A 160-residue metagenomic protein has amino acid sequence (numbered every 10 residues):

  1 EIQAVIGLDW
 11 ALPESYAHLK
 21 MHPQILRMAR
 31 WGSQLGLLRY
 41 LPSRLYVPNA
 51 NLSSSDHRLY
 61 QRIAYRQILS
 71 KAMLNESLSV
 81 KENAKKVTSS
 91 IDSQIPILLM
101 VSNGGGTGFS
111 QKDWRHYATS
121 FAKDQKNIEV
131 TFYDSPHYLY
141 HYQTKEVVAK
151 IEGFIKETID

Functional and structural regions predicted by a protein language model:
E1-Q3: Primarily recognizes the serine-hydrolase "nucleophile elbow" in alpha/beta-hydrolase and SGNH/GDSL folds
I6-Q34: Flexible "cap/lid" loop of the alpha/beta hydrolase fold
D9, V80-A84, T158: A general structural signal marking secondary-structure boundaries and capping sites
A11-P13, N103-G106, P136-Y138: Short, solvent-exposed loop/turn segments at secondary-structure junctions
Y16-M21, S110-K112, Q143-T144: Short aromatic-enriched loop/helix-cap "lid" or pocket-rim segments at secondary-structure transitions that line
P23-S77: The alpha/beta-hydrolase serine catalytic core
S53-D124, T131: Conserved serine/cysteine hydrolase catalytic core
D124-D160: Catalytic active-site module of serine/aspartate enzymes centered on a nucleophile-bearing elbow/loop
